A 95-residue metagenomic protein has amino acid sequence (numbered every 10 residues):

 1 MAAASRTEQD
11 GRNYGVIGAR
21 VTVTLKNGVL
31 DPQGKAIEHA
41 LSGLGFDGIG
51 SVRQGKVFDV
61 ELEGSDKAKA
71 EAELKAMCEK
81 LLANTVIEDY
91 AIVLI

Functional and structural regions predicted by a protein language model:
A2-I95: Long, contiguous binding/interaction regions
